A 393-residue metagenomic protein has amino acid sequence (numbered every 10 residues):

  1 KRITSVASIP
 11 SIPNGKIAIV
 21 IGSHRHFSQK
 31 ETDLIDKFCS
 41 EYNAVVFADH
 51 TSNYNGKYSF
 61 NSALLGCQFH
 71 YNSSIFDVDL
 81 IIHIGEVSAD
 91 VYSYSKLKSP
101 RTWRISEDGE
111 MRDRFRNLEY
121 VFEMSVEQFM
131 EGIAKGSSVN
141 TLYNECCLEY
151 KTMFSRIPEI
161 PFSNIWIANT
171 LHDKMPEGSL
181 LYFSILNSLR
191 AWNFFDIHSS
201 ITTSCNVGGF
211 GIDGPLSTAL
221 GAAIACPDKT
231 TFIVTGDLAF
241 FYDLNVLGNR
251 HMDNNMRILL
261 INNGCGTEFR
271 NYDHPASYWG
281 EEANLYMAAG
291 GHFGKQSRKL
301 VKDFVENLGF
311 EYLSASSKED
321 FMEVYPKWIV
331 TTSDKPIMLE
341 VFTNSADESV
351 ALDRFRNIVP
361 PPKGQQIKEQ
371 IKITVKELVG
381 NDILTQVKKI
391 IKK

Functional and structural regions predicted by a protein language model:
K1, T102-N144: Terminal amphipathic helices with adjacent charged low-complexity linkers/tails
K1-N14: Conformationally flexible catalytic loops at phosphate/diphosphate-handling active centers
K16-A18, D79-L80, L180, T230-F232: Structural motif
I21-W103, H198-D228, F241-L244, S316-V324: Glycine-rich, anion-gripping cofactor-binding loops and their flanking helix/strand elements in enzyme active sites
S23-R25, T51-S52, G85-A89, D108 (+4 more regions): Short glycine-rich anion-binding loops that position phosphate/pyrophosphate groups of nucleotides and phosphorylated
N61-F69, E119-I133, E311-E319: Short acidic-hydrophobic, aromatic-tinged amphipathic segments that line or gate anion-handling sites
C147-D228: Active-site diphosphate/adenylate-binding microenvironment
F194-K393: Thiamine diphosphate
